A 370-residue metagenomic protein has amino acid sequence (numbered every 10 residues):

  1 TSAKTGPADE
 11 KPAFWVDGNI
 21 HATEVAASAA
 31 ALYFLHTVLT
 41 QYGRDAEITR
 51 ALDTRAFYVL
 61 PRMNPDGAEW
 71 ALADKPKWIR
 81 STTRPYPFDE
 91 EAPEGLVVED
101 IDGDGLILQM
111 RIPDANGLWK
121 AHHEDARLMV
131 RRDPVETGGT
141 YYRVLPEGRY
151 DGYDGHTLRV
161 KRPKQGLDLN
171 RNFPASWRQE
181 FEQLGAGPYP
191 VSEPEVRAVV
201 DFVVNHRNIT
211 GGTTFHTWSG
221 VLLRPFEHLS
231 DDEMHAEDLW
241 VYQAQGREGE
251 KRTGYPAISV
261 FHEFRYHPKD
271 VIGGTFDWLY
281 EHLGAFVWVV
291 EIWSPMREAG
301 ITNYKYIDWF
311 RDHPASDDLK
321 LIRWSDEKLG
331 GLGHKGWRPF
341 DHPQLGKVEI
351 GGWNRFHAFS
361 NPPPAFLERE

Functional and structural regions predicted by a protein language model:
T1-A3: Conserved beta-strand/loop block within the catalytic cores of divalent metal-dependent phospho-transfer/hydrolysis
G6, E10-A29, R62, F215-H216: Short HxH-centered metal-ligating active-site micro-motif
P7-D9, I48-T54, L283: Short helix-terminating capping/connector loops at secondary-structure junctions
V16, D114-N116, E180-G185: Flexible glycine/proline-enriched surface loops and loop-helix/loop-strand junctions
A22, I107, S219: Short active-site segment of divalent metal-dependent hydrolases/proteases that encodes the spacing between
A26-A73: Short helix-loop-beta-strand segments that form the rim/entrance of peptidase-like active sites
A56-L60, D66, L72-D74, W78 (+6 more regions): Metallocarboxypeptidase
D100-D104: Acidic carboxylate motifs that coordinate Ca2+ or other divalent cations, activating on Asp/Glu
